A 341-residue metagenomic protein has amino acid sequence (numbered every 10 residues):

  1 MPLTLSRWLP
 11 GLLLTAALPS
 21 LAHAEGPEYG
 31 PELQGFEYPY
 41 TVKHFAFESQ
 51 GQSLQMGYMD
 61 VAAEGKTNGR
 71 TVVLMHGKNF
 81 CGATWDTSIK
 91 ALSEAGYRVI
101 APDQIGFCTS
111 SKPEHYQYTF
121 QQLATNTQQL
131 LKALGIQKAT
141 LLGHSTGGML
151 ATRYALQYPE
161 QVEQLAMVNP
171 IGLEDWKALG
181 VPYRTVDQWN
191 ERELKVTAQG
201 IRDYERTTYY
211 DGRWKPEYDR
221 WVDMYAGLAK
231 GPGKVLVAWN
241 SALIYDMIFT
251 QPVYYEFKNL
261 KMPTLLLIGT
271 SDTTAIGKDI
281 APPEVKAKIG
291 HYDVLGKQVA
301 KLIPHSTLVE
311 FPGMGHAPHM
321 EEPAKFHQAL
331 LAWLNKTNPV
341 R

Functional and structural regions predicted by a protein language model:
P31-A63: N-terminal cap/lid segment of alpha/beta-hydrolase-fold proteins
K43, A83, Q104-F120, W176: Glycine-rich "HGGG/HGxG" loop immediately N-terminal to the catalytic nucleophile of the alpha/beta-hydrolase
Q50, L54, M59-T109, A329: Conserved HGGG/HGGXW glycine-rich cap/lid loop of the alpha/beta-hydrolase fold
Q121-A139: Conserved acidic catalytic loop of the alpha/beta-hydrolase fold
T152, L156, L165-V196: Flexible "cap/lid" loop of the alpha/beta hydrolase fold
V196-K258: Conserved alpha/beta-hydrolase catalytic His-Asp/Glu region
K230-K301: Conserved serine/cysteine hydrolase catalytic core
D293-R341: Catalytic active-site module of serine/aspartate enzymes centered on a nucleophile-bearing elbow/loop
